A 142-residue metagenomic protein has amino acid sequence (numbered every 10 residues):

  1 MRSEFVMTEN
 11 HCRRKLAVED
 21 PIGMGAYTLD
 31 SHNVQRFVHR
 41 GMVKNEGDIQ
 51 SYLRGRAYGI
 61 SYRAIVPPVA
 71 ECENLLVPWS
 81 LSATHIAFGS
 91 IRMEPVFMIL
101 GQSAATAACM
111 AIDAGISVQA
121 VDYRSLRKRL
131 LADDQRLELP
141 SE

Functional and structural regions predicted by a protein language model:
M1-E142: Flavin (FAD/FMN)-binding glycine-rich loop and adjacent Rossmann-like elements that form
